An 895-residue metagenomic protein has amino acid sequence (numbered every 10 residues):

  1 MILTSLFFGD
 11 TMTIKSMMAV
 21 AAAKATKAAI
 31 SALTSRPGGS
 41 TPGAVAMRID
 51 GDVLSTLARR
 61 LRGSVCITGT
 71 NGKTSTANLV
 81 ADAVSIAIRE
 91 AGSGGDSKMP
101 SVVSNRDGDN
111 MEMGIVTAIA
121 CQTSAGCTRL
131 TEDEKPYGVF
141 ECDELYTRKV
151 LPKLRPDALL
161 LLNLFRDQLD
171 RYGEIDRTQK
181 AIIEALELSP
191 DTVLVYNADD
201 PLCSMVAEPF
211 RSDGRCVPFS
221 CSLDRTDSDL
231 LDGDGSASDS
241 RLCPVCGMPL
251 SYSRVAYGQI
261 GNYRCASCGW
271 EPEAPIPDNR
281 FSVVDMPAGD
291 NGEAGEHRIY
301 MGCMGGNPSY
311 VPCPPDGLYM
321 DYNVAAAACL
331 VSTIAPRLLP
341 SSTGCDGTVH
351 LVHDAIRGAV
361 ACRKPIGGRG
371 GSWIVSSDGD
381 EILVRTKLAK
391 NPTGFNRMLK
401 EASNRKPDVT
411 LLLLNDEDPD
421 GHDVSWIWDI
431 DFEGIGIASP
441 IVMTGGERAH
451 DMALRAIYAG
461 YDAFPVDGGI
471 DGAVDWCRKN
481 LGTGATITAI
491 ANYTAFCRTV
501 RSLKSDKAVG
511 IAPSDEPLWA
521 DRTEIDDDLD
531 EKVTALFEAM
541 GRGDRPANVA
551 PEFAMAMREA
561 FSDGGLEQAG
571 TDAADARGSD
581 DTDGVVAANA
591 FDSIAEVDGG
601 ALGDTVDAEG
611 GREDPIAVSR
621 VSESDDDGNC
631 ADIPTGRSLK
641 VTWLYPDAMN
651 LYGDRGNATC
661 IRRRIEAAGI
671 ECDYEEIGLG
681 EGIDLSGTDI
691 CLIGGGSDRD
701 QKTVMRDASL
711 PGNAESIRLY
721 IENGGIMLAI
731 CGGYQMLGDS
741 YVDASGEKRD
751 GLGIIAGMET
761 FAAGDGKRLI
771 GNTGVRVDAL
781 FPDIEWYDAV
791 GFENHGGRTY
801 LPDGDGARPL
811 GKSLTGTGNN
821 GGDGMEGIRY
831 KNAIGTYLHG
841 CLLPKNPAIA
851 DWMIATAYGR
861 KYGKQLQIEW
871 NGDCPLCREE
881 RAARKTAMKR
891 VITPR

Functional and structural regions predicted by a protein language model:
S5-D10, I14-L242: Phosphate-binding loop of NTP-binding sites
K153-N163, I260-P275, P312-V360, H839: A conserved, hydrophobic alpha-helical segment in the catalytic core of large ATP/adenylate-utilizing enzymes
D224-G289: Cys/His-rich short segments
S282-N291, V331-V384: Gly/charged, well-structured mid-domain segments that form the phosphate/adenylate-handling core of ATP-dependent
P365-I366, I382, L388-G468, G510 (+1 more regions): Active-site beta-alpha connecting loops in nucleotide-dependent enzymes
E552, A560, G564-Q568, D583-A588 (+4 more regions): N-terminal beta1-alpha1 cap of cysteine-dependent amidohydrolase-like domains
D698-A779: Cysteine-nucleophile active-site neighborhood
S745-E826: Pocket-forming structural segment of enzyme catalytic cores
